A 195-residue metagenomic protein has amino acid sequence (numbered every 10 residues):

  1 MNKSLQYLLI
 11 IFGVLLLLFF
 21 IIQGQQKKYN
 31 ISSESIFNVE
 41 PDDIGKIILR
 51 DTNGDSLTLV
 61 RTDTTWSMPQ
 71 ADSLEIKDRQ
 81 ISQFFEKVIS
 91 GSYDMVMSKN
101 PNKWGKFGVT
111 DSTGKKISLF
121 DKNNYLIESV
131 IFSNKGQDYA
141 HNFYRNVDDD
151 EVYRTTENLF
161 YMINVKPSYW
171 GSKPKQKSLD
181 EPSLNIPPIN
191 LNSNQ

Functional and structural regions predicted by a protein language model:
M1-Q195: Secondary-structure "cap/kink" motif recognition
